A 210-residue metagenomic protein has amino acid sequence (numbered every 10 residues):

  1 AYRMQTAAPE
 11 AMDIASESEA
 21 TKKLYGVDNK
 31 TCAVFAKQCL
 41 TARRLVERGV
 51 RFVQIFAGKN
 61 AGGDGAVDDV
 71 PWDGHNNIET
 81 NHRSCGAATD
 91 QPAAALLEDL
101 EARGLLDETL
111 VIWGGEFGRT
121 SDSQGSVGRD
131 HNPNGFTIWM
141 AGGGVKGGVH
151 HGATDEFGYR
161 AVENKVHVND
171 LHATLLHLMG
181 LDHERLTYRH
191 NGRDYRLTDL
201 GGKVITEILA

Functional and structural regions predicted by a protein language model:
A1-A210: Ligand-binding pockets and gating/stacking loops
